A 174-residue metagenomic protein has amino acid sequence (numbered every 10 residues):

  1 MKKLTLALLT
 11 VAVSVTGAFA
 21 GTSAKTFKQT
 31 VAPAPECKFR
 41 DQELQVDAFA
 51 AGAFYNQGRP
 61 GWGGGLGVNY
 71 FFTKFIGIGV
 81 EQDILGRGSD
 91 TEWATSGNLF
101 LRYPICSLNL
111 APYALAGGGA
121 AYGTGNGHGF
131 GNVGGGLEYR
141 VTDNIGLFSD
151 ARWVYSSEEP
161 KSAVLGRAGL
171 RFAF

Functional and structural regions predicted by a protein language model:
M1-L4: Positively charged n-region of N-terminal signal peptides that target proteins for export
V13-G17: Hydrophobic core
A20-Y70, G118, A173: Short glycine/proline- and aromatic-enriched beta-strand/turn motifs that initiate or cap beta-hairpins
F39-D41, Q57-G61, G88-A94, T124-F130 (+1 more regions): Transmembrane beta-barrel outer-membrane domains
G67-G134, Y139-L147, F172-F174: Gram-negative (and chloroplast) outer-membrane scaffold detector with strong preference for beta-barrel transmembrane
D150-R152: C-terminal binding/interaction regions
S162-F174: Outer-membrane beta-barrel "beta-signal"
